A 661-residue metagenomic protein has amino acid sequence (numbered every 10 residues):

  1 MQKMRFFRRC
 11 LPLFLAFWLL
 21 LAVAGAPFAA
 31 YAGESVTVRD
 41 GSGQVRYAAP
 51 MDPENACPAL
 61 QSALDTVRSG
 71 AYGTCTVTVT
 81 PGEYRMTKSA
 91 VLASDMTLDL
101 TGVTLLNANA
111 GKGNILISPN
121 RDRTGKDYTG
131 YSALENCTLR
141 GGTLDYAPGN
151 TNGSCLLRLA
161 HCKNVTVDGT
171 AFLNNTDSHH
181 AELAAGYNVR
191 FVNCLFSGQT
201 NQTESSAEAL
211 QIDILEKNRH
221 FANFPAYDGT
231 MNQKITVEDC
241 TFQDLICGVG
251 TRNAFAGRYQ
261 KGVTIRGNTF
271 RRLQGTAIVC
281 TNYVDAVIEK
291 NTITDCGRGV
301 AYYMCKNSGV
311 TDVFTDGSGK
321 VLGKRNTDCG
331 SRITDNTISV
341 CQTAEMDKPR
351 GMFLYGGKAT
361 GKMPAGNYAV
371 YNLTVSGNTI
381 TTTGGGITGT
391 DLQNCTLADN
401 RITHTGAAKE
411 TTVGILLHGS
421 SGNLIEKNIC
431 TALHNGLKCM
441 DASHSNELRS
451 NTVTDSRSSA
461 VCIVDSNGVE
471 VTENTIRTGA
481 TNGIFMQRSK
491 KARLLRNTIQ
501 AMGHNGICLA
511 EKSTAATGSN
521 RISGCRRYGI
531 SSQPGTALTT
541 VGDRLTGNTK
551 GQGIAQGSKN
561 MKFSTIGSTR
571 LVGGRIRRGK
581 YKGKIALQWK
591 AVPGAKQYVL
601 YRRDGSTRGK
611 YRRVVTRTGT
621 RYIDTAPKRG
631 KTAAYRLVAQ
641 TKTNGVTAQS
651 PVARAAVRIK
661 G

Functional and structural regions predicted by a protein language model:
S42-T80: Acidic Gly/Asp/Thr-rich repetitive segments characteristic of extracellular carbohydrate-active and adhesion proteins
L60-S69, R85-S94, A108, D127-T129 (+2 more regions): Short, T/G/N/S-enriched strand-turn elements that build extracellular solenoid repeat scaffolds
Y72-N114, N120-D122, L144, F172: N-terminal extracellular ligand-recognition/capping segment immediately after the signal peptide
R85-S89, N107-G113, A147-C155, T176-L183 (+14 more regions): Short glycine/acidic-rich loop motifs that flank beta-strands on beta-rich extracellular proteins
D127-R272, A277: Right-handed parallel beta-helix
S564-G594, R629, V646-G661: Pro/Thr/Ser/Gly-rich low-complexity, intrinsically disordered linker/stalk tracts
D624-G645: Beta-strand-rich modules
